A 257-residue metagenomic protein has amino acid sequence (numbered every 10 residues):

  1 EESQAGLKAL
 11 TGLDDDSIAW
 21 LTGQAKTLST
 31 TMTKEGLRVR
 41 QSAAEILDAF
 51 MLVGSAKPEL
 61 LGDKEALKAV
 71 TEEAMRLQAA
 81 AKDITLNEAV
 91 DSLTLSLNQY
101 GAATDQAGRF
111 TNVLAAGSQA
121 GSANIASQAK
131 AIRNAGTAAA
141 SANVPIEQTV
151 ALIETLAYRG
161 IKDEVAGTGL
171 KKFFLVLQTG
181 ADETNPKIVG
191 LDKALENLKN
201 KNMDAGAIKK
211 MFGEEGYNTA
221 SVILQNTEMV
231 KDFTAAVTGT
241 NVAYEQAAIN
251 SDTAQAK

Functional and structural regions predicted by a protein language model:
E1-R109, A116-A129, A139-E147, R159-G167 (+2 more regions): A short, structural motif
A5, R133, T137, A151-E154: Positions in alpha-helical segments
G23-K26, M51-S55, E72-M75, D91-L95 (+6 more regions): Short amphipathic alpha-helical surface patches that mediate protein-protein
A79-K82, E245-K257: Short, intrinsically disordered, charge-balanced linker/junction segments flanking boundaries in proteins
E147-A236, V242: Extended alpha-helical or coil "stalk/linker/tether" regions that are enriched in polar/charged and small residues
